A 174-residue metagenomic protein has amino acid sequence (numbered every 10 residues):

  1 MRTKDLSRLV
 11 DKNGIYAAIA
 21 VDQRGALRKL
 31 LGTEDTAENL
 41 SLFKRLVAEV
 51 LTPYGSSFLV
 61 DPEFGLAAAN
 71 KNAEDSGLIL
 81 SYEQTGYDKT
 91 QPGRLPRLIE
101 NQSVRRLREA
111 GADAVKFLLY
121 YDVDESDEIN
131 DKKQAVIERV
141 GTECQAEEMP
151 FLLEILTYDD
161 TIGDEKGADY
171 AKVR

Functional and structural regions predicted by a protein language model:
M1-I129: Alpha/beta catalytic barrel-like cores
Y121-E125, K133-R174: Conserved anion-binding
